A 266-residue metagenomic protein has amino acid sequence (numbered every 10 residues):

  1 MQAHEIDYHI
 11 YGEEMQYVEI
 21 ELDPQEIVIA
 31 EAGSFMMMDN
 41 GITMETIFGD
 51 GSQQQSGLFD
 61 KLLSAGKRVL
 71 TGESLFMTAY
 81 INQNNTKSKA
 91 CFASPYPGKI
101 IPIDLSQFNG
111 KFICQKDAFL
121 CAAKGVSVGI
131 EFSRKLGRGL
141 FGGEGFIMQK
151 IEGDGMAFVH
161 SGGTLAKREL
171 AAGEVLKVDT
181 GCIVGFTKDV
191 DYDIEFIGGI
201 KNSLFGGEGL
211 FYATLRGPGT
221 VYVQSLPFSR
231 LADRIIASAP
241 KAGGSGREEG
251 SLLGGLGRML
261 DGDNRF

Functional and structural regions predicted by a protein language model:
M1-F266: Composition-driven recognition of glycine/serine/threonine/acidic- and proline-rich low-complexity segments and repeats
